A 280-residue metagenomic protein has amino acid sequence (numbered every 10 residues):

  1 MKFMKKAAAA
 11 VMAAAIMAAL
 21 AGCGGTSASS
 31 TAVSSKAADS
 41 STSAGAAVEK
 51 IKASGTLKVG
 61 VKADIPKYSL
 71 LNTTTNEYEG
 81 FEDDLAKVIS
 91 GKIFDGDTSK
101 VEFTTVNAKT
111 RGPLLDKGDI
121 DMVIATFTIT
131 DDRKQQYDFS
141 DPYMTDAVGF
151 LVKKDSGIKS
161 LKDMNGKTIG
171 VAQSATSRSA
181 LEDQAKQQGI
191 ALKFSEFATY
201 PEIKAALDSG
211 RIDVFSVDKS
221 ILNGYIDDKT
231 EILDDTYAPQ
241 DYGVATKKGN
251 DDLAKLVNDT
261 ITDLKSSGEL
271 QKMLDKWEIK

Functional and structural regions predicted by a protein language model:
A18-G22: C-terminal motif of bacterial Sec signal peptides marking the signal peptidase cleavage site
G25-A28, A46-S54, T176-S195, Y225-T236 (+1 more regions): Ligand-binding clefts/hinges and TM-proximal coupling segments of bilobed small-molecule sensing domains
T26, A37, D83-V88, K92 (+2 more regions): Extended ligand-binding regions for polar small-molecule ligands
S30, S35, V152-I169: Flexible hinge/capping segments at coil-to-helix
D39-G45, K52-D121: Extracytoplasmic small-molecule ligand-binding "clamshell" domains of the periplasmic binding protein/Venus flytrap
A63, M144-V152, K219-T262, K280: Periplasmic-binding protein-like
K87, T98-K162, T230: Acidic, polar ligand-binding/catalytic clefts
T110, T126-Q136, A180-A185, A205-P239: A ligand-binding cleft/hinge motif common to bilobed small-molecule-binding domains
